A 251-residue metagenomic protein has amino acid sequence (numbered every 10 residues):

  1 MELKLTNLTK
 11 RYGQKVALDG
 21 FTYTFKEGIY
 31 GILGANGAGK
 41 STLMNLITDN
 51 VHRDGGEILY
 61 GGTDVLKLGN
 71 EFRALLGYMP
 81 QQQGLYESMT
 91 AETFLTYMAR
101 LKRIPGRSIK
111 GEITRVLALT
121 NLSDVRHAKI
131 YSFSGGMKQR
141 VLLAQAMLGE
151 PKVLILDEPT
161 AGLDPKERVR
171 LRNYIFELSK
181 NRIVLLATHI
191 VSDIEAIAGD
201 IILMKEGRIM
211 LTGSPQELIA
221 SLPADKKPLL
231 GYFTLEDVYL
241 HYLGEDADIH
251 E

Functional and structural regions predicted by a protein language model:
L3, A17-L18, R73: Conserved structural motif at the start of ABC-family nucleotide-binding domains
T48: Helix-to-loop junction immediately C-terminal to a conserved catalytic motif
G56-K67, E71-F72: Conserved ABC transporter NBD signature motif
T96, R100, R107-V125: Conserved ABC ATPase "signature" region
K129-F133: Conserved ABC ATPase signature
L154-E158: Catalytic Walker B motif of ABC-type/P-loop ATPase nucleotide-binding domains
